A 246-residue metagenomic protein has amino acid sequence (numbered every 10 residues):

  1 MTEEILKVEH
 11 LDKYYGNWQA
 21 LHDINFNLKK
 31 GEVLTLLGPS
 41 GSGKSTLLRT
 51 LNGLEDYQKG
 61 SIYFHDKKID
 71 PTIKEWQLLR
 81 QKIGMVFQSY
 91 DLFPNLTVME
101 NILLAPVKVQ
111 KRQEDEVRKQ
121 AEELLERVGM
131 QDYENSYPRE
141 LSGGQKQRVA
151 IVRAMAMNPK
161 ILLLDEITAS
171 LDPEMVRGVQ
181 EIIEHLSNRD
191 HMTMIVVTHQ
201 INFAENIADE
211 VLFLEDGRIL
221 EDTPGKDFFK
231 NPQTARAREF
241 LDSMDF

Functional and structural regions predicted by a protein language model:
E3-G225: ABC family nucleotide-binding domain
K226-F246: C-terminal boundary and immediately downstream tail of ABC-type ATPase nucleotide-binding domains
